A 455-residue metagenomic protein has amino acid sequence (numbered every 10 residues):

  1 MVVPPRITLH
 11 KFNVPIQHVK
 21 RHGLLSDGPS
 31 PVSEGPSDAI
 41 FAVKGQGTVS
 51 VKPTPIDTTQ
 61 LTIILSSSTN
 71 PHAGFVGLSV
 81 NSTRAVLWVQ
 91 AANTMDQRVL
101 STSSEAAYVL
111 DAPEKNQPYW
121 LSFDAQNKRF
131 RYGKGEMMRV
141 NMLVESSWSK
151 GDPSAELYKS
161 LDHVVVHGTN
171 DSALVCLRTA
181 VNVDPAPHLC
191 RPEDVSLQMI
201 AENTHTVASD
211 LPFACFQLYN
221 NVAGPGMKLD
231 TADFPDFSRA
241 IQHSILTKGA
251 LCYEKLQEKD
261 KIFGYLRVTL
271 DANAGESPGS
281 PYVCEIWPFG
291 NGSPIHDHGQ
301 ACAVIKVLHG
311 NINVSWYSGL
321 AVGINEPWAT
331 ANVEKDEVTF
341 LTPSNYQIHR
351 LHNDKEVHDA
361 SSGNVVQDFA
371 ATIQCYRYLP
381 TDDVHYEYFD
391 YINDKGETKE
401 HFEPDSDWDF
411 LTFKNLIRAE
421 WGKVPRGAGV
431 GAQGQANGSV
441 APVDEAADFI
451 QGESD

Functional and structural regions predicted by a protein language model:
V2-M95: Secretory/extracellular carbohydrate-interaction modules and structurally similar beta-sandwich "look-alikes"
K115-F123, F130-Y132: Short tryptophan-centered beta-strand motifs in secreted/extracellular beta-sheet-rich domains of glycan-recognition
G133-D162: Short, solvent-exposed beta-strand-to-loop segments that form ligand-recognition rims of beta-rich domains
S172-S196, H352-W421, G427-N437, P442 (+1 more regions): Double-stranded beta-helix
E193-P278, P327-A329: A short, N-terminal "cap"/entry segment at the start of jelly-roll beta-barrel domains of the cupin/DSBH fold
G279, V304, W316-D354: Short acidic-glycine-tyrosine-enriched beta hairpin
V283-H298, T342-Q347: Conserved short histidine dyad/triad with adjacent acidic residue
F289, Q300-L320: Glycine- and acidic-residue-biased ligand/ion/polar-headgroup-sensing regions
